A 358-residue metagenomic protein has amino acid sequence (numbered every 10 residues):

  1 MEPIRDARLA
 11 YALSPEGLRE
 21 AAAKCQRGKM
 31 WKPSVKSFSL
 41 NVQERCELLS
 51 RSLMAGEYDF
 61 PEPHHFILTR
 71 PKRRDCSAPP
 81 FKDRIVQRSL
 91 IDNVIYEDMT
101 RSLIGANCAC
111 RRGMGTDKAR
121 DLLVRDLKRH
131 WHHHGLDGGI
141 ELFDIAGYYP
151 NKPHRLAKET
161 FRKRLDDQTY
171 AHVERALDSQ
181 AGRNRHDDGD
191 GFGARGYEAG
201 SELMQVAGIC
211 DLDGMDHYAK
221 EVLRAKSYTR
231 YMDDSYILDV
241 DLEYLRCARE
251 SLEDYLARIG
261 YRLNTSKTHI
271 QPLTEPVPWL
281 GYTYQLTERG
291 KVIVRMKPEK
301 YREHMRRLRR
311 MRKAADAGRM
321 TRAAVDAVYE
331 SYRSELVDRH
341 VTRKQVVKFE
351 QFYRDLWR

Functional and structural regions predicted by a protein language model:
M1-E47: Non-catalytic, polymerase-adjacent accessory regions of viral genome-replication enzymes
E2-L9, I91-F143, G147-P150: Active-site-proximal segment of RNA-dependent polymerases
L18, L49-K72, I85, Y170-D188: Reverse-transcriptase-like RNA-dependent polymerase core
P61-P63, T229-D233, S266: Short Gly/Ser/Thr- and Asp/Glu-enriched loop/turn motifs at secondary-structure junctions
R73-I104, G193-K220: Conserved pre-motif C helix in the palm subdomain of viral-like polymerases
P79-P80, R88, R185-A194, E198 (+3 more regions): Right-hand nucleic-acid polymerase module
D126-M232, Y236-E253, Q271, L356: Conserved polymerase palm-domain catalytic core
